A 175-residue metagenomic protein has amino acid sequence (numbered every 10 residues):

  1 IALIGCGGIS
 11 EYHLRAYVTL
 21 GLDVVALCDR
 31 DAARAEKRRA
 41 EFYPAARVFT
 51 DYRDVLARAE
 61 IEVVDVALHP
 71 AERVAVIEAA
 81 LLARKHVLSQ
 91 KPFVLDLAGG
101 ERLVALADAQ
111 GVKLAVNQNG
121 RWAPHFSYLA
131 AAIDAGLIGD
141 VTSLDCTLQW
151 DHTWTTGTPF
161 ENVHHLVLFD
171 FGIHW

Functional and structural regions predicted by a protein language model:
I1-Y43: N-terminal Rossmann-like dinucleotide-binding module
Y12, K37, D54, V63 (+3 more regions): Alpha-helical elements of Rossmann-like donor-binding domains used by nucleotide-donor carbohydrate transfer enzymes
L22-A26, A45, E62-V64, H165-L166: Short active-site oxyanion
K37-A45, R102-A107: Short, conserved SAM-binding/catalytic segment of Class I S-adenosyl-L-methionine-dependent methyltransferases
A45-Y52: Conserved SAM-binding strand-loop segment of SAM-dependent methyltransferases
E62-R121, G136: Beta-strand-loop-alpha-helix segment that lines the small-molecule cofactor/substrate pocket of alpha/beta enzymes
G120-W175: Predominantly a Rossmann-like dinucleotide-binding segment in NAD(P)-dependent oxidoreductases
